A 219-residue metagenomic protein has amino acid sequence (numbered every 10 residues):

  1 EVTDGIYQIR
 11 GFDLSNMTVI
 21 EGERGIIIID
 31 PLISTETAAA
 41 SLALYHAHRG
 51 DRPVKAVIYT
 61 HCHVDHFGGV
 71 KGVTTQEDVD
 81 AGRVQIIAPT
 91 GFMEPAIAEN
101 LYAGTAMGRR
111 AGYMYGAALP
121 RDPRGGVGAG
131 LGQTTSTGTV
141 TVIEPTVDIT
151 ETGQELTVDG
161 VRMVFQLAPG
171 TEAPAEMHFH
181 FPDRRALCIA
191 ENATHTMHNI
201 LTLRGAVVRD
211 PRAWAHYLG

Functional and structural regions predicted by a protein language model:
V2, I87, M93-P169, A213-Y217: Metallo-beta-lactamase
V2-R52, M177-F181, R185-E191: Conserved beta-strand hairpin/beta-sheet module of binuclear metal-dependent hydrolase folds, prominently
Y7, I58, Q85-I87, V147-I149 (+2 more regions): Hydrophobic/aromatic beta-strand patches that form the interior of the parallel beta-sheet core in alpha/beta enzyme
D13-S15, I33-E36, C62-D65, F92-E94 (+2 more regions): Solvent-exposed loop/turn segments at secondary-structure junctions within structured extracellular/periplasmic domains
R24-G25, T35-Q85: Active-site metal-binding motif and surrounding structural segment of the metallo-beta-lactamase
G25-T35, T137, T141-T146, G153-G219: Metallo-beta-lactamase
G68-G72, A96-Y102, G108, H198-L201: Short acidic, glycine/serine/threonine-rich loops at helix termini
